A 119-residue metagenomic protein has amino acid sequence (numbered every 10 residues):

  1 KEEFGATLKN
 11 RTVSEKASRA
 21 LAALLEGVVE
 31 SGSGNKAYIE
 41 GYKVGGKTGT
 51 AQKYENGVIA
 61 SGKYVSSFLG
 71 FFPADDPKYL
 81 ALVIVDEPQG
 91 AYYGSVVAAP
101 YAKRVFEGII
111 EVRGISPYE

Functional and structural regions predicted by a protein language model:
K1-K9, K16, A22-G114: Active-site beta-strand/loop architecture of penicillin-binding DD-peptidases
S116-E119: Short, highly charged C-terminal tails/helix-capping segments
